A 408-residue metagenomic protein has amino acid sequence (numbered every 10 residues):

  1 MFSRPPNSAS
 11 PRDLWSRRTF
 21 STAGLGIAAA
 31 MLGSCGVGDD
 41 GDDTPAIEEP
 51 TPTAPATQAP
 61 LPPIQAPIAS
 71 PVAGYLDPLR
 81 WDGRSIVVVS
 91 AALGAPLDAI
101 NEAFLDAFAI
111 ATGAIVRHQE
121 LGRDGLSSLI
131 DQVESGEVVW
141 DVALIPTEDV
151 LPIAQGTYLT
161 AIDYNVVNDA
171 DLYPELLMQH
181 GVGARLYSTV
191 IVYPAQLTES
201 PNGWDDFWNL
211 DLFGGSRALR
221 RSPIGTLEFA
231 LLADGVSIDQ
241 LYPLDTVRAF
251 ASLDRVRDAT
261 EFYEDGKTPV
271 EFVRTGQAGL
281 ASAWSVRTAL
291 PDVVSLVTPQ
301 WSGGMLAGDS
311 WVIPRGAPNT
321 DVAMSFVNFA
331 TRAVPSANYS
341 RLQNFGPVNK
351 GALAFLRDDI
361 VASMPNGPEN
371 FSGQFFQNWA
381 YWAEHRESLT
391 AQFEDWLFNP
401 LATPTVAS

Functional and structural regions predicted by a protein language model:
M1-W15, A23-G33: N-terminal secretory signal peptides
G36-T44: Bacterial lipoprotein signal-peptidase II cleavage site
I64-L151: Early extracytoplasmic/lumenal segment of secretory-pathway proteins
G83-N101, V138-Q277: Extracytoplasmic ligand-binding site segments that recognize negatively charged/polar headgroups
V150-P152, R274-T275, G279-S295: A ligand-binding cleft/hinge motif common to bilobed small-molecule-binding domains
S188-L197, L231-G235, A307-V322, V327-F329 (+1 more regions): A bilobed periplasmic-binding-protein/Venus flytrap-type ligand-binding module shared by bacterial periplasmic
P314-Q377, V406: Mature extracytoplasmic/periplasmic domains
S372-S408: Conserved C-terminal helix/tail region of periplasmic/extracytoplasmic solute-binding proteins
